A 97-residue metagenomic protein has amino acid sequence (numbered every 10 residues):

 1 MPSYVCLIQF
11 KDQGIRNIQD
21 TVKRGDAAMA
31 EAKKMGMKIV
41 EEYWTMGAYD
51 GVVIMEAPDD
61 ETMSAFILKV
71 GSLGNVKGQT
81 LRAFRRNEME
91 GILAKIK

Functional and structural regions predicted by a protein language model:
M1-K33, K38, M46-Y49, E61 (+2 more regions): Short S/T/G/P-rich N-terminal loop/turn motif that feeds into the first structured element of a domain
G36-I39, N75-K77: A generic structural signal for alpha->beta connector loops
Y43: Residues forming the ATP-binding cleft of Hanks-type serine/threonine protein kinase domains
A57-N87: An amphipathic, aromatic/His-enriched active-site/gating alpha helix that lines ligand/cofactor pockets
